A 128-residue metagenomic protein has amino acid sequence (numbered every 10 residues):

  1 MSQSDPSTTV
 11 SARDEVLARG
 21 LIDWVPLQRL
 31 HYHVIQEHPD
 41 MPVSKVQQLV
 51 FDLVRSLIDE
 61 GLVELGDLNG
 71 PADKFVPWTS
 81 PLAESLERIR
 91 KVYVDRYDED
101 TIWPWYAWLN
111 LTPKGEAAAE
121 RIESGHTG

Functional and structural regions predicted by a protein language model:
M1-S4, P26, M41-K45, F75-S85 (+1 more regions): Alpha-helix capping and helix-coil boundary motifs
S2-E60, D67: Short amphipathic alpha-helical interface segments
P71-G128: Short, amphipathic alpha-helical interaction segments positioned at domain boundaries
